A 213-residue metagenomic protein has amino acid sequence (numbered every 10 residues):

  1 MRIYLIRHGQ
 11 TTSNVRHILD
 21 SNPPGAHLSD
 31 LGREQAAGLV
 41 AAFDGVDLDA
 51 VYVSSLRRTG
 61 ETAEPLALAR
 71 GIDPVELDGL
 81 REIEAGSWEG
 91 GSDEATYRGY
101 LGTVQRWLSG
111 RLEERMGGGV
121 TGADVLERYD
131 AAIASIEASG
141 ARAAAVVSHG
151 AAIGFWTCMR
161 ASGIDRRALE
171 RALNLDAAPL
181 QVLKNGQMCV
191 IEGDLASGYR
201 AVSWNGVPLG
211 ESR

Functional and structural regions predicted by a protein language model:
I3, R142-S148: Generic beta-sheet signal
R7-I72, E76: Active-site-proximal alpha-helix that buttresses catalytic centers in soluble enzyme cores
T11, A152-I153: Short active-site segment of divalent metal-dependent hydrolases/proteases that encodes the spacing between
G45-D47, I136-R142: Glycine-rich phosphate-binding loop signature in dinucleotide/nucleotide-binding domains
V46-G79, T103-R106, K184-R213: Conserved histidine-centered catalytic loops in small-molecule metabolism enzymes
S54-L56, G79, Y129, V146-A152: Short, well-ordered beta-to-alpha junction loops that form the rim of enzyme active sites and present histidine/acidic
A69-Y129: Phosphate-handling substructures
I83-A95, C158-R213: Acidic, low-complexity terminal tails and accessory targeting/binding regions of phosphate-metabolizing enzymes
